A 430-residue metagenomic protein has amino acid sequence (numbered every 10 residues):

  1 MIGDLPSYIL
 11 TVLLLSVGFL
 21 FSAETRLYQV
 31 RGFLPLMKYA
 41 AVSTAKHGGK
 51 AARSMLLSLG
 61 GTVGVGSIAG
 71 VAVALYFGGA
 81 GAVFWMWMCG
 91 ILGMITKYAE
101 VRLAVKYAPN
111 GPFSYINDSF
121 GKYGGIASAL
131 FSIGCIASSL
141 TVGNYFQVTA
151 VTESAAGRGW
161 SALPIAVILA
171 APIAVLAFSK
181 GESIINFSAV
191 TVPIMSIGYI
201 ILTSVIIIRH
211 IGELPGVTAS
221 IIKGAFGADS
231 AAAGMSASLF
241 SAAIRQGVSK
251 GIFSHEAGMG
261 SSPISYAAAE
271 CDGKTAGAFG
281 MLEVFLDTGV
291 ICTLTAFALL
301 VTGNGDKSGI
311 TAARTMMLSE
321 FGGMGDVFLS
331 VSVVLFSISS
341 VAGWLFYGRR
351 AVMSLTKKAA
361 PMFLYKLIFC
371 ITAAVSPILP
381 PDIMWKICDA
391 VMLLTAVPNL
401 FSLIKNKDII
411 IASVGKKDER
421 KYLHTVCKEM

Functional and structural regions predicted by a protein language model:
M1-V65, Y76-G81, G93, A374 (+1 more regions): N-terminal alpha-helical transmembrane segments of multi-pass membrane transport and channel/translocase proteins
P6-S7, L13-M37, V148-A155, W160-I222 (+3 more regions): Membrane-interface loop-to-helix entry segments
G18-S22, L59, L92-A108, N117-A177 (+3 more regions): Helix-loop-helix module between adjacent transmembrane segments
E24-Q29, G66-V71, A80, S139-T152 (+5 more regions): Transmembrane helix-loop junctions in multi-pass membrane proteins
L27-K50, V73-V83, I95-Y123, G305-F321 (+2 more regions): Flexible loop linkers connecting adjacent transmembrane helices in multi-pass alpha-helical membrane transporters
K46-Y76, A108-F113, N117-S119, I133-I136 (+1 more regions): Alpha-helical membrane segments and immediately flanking helix-loop junctions that form or couple to the substrate/ion
Y98-K106, S204-S220, A232-M235, A267-A269 (+1 more regions): Extracellular/periplasmic helix-exit of transmembrane alpha-helices
F120-G121, S337-V375, K405-M430: C-terminal membrane-solvent junction of multi-pass transporters and transport-like membrane proteins
